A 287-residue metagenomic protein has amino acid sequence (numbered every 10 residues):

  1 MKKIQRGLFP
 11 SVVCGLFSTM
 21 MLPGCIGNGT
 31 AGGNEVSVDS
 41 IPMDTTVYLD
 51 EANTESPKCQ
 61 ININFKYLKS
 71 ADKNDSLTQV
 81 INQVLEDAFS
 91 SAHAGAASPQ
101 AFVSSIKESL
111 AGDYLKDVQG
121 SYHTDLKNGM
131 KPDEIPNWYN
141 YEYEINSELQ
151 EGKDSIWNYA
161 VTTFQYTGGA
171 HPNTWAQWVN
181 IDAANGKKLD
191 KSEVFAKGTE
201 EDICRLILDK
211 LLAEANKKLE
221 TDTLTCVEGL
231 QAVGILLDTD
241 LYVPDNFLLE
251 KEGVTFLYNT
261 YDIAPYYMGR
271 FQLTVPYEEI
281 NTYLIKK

Functional and structural regions predicted by a protein language model:
K2-V13: Bacterial N-terminal signal peptides that target proteins for export
L16-F17: Sec-dependent N-terminal signal peptides of Gram-positive bacterial secreted proteins and lipoproteins
M21-G24: C-terminal motif of bacterial Sec signal peptides marking the signal peptidase cleavage site
I26-K287: Compositionally biased intrinsically disordered regions enriched in Thr/Gly
